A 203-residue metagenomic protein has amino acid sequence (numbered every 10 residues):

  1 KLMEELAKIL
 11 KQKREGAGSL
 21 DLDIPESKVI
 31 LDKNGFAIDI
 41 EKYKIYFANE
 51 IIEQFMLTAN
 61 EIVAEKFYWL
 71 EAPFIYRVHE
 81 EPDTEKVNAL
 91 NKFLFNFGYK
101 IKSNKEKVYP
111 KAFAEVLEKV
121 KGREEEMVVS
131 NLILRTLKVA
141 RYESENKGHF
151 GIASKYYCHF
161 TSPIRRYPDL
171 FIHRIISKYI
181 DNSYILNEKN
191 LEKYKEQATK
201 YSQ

Functional and structural regions predicted by a protein language model:
K1-Q203: Electropositive polyanion-binding surfaces
